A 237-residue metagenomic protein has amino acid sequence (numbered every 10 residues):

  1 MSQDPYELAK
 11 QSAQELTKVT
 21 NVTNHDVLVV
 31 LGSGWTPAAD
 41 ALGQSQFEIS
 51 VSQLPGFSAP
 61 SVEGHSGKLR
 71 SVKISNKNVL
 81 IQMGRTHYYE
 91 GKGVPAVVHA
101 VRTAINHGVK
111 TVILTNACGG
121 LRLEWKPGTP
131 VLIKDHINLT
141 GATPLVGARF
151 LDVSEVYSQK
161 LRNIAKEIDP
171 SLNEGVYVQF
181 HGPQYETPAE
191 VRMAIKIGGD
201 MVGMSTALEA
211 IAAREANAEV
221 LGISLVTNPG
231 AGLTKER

Functional and structural regions predicted by a protein language model:
S2-V153: Metabolite-binding pocket within alpha/beta catalytic cores that recognizes anionic/polar moieties
E15, V19-V22, K160, I164-S171: Generic non-transmembrane alpha-helical segments
A104-G108, I195, R214: Non-catalytic positions within long, well-ordered alpha-helices that form the structural scaffold/packing of enzyme
K110-T111, D200, E219: Short acidic/polar active-site loop segments enriched in Thr and Asp
A117-L121, W125-G128, Y157-I168, V202: Internal active-site segments that recognize and position negatively charged phosphoryl groups and nucleotide moieties
E167-D200: Active-site/ligand-binding-proximal alpha/beta "capping" segment
M204-R237: Zn-dependent metallopeptidase/amidohydrolase metal-coordination segment
